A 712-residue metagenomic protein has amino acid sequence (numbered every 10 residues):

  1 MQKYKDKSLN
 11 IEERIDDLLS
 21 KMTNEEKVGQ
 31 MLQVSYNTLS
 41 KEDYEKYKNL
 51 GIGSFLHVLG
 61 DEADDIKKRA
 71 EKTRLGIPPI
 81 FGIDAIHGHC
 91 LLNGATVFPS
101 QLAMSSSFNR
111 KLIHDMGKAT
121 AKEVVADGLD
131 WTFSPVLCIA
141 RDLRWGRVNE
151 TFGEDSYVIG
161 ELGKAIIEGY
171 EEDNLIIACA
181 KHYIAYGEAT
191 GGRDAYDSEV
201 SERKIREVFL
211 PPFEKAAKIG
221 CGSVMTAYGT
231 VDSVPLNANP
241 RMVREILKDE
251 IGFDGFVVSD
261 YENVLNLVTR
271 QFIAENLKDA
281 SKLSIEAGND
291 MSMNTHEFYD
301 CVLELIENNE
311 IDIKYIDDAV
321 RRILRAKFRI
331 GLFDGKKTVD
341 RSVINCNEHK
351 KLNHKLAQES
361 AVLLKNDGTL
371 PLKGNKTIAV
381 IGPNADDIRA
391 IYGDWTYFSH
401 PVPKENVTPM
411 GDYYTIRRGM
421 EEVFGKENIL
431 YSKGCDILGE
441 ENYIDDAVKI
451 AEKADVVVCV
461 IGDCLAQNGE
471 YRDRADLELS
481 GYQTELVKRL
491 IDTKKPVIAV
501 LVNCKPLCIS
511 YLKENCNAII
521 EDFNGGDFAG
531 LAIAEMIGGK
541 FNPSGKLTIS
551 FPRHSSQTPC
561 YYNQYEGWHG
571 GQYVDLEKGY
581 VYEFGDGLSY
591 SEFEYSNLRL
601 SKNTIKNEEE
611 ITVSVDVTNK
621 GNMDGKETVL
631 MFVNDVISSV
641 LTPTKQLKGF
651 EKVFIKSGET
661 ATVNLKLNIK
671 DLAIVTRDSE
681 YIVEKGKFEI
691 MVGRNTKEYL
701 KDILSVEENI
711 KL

Functional and structural regions predicted by a protein language model:
M1-T676, E680-E698, D702-I703, L712: Glycoside hydrolase catalytic-domain context in secreted enzymes
V706-E708: Interdomain boundary/hinge segments at the C-termini of tandem beta-sandwich modules
